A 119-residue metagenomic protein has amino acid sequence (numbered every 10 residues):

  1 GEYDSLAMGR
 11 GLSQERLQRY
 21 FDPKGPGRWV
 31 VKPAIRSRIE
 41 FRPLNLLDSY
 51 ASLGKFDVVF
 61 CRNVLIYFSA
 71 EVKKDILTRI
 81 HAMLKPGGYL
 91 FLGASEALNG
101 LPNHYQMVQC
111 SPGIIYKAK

Functional and structural regions predicted by a protein language model:
G1-F60, V64-F68, V72, L98-N99: Extended basic-aromatic, gly/pro-enriched interface segments that bind polyanionic ligands
R10-G11, L65-F68, M83-P86, I114-A118: Glycine-rich loops and low-complexity Gly/Arg-rich segments that provide flexible linkers or classic glycine-based
R28-K32, G88, V108-P112: A general structural signal for short secondary-structure boundary/capping elements
V58, L101-K119: Core SAM-dependent methyltransferase catalytic element
K74-P86: A short glycine-rich, Lys/Arg-flanked "PGG" loop and its adjoining helix->strand segment in the class I
P86-A94: Conserved beta-strand signature within the Rossmann-like core of class I S-adenosyl-L-methionine
